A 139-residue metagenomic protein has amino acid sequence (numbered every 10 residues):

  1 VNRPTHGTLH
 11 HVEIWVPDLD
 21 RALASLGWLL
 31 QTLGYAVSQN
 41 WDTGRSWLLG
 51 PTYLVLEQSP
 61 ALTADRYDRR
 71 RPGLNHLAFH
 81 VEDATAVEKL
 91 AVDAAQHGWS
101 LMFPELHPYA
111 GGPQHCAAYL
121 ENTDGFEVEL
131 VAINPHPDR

Functional and structural regions predicted by a protein language model:
V1-L23, L77, N134-R139: N-terminal beta-strand motif that seeds the catalytic metal site of vicinal oxygen chelate
N2-H6, L49-K89: Long, continuous compositionally biased terminal/linker segments
E13-Q58: Core segments of cupin and vicinal oxygen chelate
V16-A24, A78-D124: Vicinal oxygen chelate
G111-P113, L130-P137: Short beta->alpha transition motifs characteristic of CBS
E127: Glycine-rich acetyl-CoA-binding "A-motif" of GNAT/NAT acetyltransferases
